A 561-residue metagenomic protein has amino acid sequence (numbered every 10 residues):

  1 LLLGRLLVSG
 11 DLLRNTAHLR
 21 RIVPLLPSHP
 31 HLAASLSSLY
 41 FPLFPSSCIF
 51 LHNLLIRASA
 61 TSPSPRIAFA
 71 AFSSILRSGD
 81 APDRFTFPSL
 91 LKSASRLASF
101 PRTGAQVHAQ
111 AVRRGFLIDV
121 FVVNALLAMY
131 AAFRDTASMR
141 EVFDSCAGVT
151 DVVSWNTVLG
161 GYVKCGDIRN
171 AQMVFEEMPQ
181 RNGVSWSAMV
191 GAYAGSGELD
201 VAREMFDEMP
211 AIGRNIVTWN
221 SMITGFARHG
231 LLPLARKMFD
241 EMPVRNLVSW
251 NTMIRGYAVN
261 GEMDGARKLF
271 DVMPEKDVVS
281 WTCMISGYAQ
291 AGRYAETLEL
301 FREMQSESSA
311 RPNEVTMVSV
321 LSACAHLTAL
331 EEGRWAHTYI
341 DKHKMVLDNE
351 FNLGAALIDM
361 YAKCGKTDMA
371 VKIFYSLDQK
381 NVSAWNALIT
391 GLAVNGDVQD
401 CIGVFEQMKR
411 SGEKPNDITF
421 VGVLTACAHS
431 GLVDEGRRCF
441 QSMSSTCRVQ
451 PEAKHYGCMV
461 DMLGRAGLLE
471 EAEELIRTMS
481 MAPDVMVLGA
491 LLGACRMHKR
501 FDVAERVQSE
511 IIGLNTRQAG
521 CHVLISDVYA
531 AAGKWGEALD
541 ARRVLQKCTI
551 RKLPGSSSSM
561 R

Functional and structural regions predicted by a protein language model:
L1-D151, T157-G161, C165-N182, G191-R561: Terminal (and in a subset, N-terminal) low-complexity or junction segments at the ends of helical repeat RNA-binding
